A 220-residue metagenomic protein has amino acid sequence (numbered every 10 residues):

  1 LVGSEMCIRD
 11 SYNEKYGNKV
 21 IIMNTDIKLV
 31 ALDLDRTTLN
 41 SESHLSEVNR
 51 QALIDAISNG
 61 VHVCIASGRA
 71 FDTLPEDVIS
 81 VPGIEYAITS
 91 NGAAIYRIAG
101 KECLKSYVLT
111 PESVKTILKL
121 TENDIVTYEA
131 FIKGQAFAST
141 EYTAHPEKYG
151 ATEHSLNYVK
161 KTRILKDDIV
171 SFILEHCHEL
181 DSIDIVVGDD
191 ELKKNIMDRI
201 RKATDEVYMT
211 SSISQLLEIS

Functional and structural regions predicted by a protein language model:
L1-I8: Short, small-residue-biased leader/transition segments that mark boundaries at the very start of proteins
V2, T25, P82-G83, H178: Structured loop/turn residues at beta-strand edges in well-structured enzyme cores
R9-E14, N18-K19: Short, positively charged and aromatic/hydrophobic N-terminal segments
N18-K28: Extreme N-terminus of proteins, especially the signal/transit-peptide cleavage junction and the first residues
D26-E42: Asp-based phosphoryl-transfer active-site loop
E47-E153: Active-site phosphate-binding/coordination module
L120, F131-S220: Conserved acidic, metal-coordinating active-site core of Asp-based, Mg2+-dependent phosphoryl-transfer enzymes
